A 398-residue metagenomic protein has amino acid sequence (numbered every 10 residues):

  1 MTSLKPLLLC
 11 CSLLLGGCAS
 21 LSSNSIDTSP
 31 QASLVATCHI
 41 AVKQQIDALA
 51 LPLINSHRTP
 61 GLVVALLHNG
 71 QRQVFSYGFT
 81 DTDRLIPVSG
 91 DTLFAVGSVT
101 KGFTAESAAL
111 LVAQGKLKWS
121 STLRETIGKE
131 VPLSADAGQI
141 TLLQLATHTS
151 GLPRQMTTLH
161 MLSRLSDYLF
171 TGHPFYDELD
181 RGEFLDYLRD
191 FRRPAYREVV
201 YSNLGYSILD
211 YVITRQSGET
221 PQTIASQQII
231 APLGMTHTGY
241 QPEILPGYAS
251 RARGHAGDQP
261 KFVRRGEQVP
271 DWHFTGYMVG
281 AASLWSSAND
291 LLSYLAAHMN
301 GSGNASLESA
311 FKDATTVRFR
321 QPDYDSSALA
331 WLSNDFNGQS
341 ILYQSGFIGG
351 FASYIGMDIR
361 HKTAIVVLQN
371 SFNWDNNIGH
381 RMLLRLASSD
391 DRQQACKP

Functional and structural regions predicted by a protein language model:
M1-L8: Bacterial N-terminal signal peptides that target proteins for export
G16-G17: C-terminal motif of bacterial Sec signal peptides marking the signal peptidase cleavage site
T37-V96, K118, D186-R189: Short, conserved catalytic-motif segment at the N-terminal edge
V42, I46-L49, R58, Q73 (+11 more regions): Stable alpha-helical elements in mature extracytoplasmic
S56-V63, R84-Q144, F191-G205, V279-A282 (+1 more regions): Short active-site loop at a secondary-structure junction that contains or immediately precedes the catalytic residue(s)
D81, A135-G349: Short, surface-exposed loop or secondary-structure junction motifs that flank catalytic or metal-binding residues
D323-Y324, N337, L368-P398: Short, gly/Ser/Thr-rich active-site loops of penicillin-recognizing serine hydrolases
Y343-Q344, A352-S371: Short, well-ordered beta-strand elements
